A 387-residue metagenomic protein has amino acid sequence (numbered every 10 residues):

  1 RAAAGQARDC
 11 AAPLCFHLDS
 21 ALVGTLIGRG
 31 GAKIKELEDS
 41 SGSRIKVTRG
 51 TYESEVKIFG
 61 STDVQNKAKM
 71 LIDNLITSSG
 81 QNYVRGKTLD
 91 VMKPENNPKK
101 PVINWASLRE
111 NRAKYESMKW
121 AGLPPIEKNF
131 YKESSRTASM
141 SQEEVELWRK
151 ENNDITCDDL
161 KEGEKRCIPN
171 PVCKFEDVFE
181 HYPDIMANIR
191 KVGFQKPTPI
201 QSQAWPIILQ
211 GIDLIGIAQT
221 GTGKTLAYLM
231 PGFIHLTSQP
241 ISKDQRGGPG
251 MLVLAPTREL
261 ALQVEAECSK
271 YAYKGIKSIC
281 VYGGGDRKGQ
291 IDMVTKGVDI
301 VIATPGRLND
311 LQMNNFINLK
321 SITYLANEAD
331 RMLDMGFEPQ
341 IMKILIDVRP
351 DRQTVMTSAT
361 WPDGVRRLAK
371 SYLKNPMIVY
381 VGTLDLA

Functional and structural regions predicted by a protein language model:
R1-L108, V253, A326: Predominantly single-stranded RNA-binding modules in RNA-associated proteins
R1-R8, N66-F179: Intrinsically disordered, low-complexity accessory regions that flank the conserved helicase/ATPase core of eukaryotic
R8-C10, R29-G31, S40-G42, A113-K114 (+9 more regions): Short secondary-structure boundary micro-motifs
F16-T25, E133-T137, I155, F179-P183 (+1 more regions): Short charge-dense sequence patches
L22, K33, V102-R112, E127-K128 (+8 more regions): Hydrophobic alpha-helical segments typical of transmembrane helices and their membrane-interface/capping positions
L26, A68, W148, I189 (+1 more regions): A structural signal for short hydrophobic/aromatic patches embedded in well-ordered alpha helices
I27, I58, Q142, T198 (+1 more regions): Conserved phosphate/pyrophosphate-binding and hydrolysis machinery centered on Walker-type P-loop NTPases, extending
K161-A387: SF2 DExD/H RNA helicase N-terminal ATP-binding lobe
